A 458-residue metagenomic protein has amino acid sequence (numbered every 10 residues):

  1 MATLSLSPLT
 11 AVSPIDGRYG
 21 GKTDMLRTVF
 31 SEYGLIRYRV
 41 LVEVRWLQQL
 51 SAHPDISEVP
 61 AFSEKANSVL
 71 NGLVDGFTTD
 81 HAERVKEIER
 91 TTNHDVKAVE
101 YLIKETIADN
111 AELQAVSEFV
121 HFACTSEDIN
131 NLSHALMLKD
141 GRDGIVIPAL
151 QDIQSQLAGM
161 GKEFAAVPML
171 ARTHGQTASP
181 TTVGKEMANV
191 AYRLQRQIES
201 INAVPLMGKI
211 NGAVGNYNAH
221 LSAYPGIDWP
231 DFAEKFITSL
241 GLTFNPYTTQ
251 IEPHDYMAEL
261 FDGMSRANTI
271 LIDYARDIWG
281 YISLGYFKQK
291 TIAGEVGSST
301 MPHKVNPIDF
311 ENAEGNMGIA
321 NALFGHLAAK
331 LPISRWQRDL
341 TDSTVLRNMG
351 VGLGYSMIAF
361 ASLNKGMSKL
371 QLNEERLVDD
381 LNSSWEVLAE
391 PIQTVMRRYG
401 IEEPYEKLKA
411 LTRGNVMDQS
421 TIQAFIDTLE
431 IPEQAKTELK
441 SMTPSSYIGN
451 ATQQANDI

Functional and structural regions predicted by a protein language model:
A2-H220, Y224-K235, G297, F310 (+4 more regions): A helix-coil-helix interface module used to build multimeric assemblies and to scaffold catalytic/cofactor sites
A2-Y38, V42, K65, I88-N93 (+2 more regions): Glycine-rich cofactor/substrate-binding loops
R45-L50, L102, T106, G141 (+18 more regions): Generic, well-ordered alpha-helical scaffold segments in large soluble proteins
I107-L113, N202-P205, S283-Y286, N321-G325 (+1 more regions): Proline-centered turn/helix-capping motifs that create local helix->coil transitions or kinks
S126, L221-Y224, I237-S239, T243-I251 (+3 more regions): A structural signal for small-residue-enriched, beta-sheet-centric alpha/beta enzyme cores and oligomeric scaffold folds
K139-I147, Q151, A188-A191, Q195 (+6 more regions): Short amphipathic alpha-helical segments with heptad-repeat character
M160, F164-V167, I201-V204, G208 (+6 more regions): Hydrophobic stripe of amphipathic alpha-helices that form coiled-coil interfaces
Q197, T243, T249-R335: Glycine-rich anion/phosphate-binding loop at the beta-strand->alpha-helix junction
